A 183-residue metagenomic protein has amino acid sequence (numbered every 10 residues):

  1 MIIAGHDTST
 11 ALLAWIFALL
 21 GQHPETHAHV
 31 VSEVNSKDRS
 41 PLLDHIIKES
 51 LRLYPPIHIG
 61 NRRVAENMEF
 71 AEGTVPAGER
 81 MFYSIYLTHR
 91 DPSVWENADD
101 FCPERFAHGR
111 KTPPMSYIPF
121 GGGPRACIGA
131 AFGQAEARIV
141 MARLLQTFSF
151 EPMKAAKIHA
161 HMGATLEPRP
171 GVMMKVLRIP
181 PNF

Functional and structural regions predicted by a protein language model:
M1-L13, H27, D44, R63 (+1 more regions): Conserved cytochrome P450 catalytic core segment spanning the I/J/K helices
H6-E33, A130-T147: Cytochrome P450 catalytic-core helices
K37-A71, P92: Conserved cytochrome P450 K-helix E-x-x-R motif and the immediately C-terminal K′/meander segment
N67, Y83-R110: Conserved cytochrome P450 K-helix/beta-meander segment immediately N-terminal to the heme-binding cysteine loop
A126, A131-F183: Cytochrome P450 proximal C-terminal region
